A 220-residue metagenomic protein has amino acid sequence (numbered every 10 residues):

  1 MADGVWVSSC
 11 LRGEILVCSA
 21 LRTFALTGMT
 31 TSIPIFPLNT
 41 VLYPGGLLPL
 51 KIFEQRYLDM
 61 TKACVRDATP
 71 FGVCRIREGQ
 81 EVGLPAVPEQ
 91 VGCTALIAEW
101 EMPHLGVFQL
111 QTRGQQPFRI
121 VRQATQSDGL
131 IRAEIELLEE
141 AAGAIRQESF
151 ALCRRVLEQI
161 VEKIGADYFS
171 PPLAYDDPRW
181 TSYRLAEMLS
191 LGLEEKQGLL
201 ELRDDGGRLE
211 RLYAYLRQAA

Functional and structural regions predicted by a protein language model:
M1-V5, S9-G28: Short, low-complexity, charge-dense intrinsically disordered segments
A25-A220: N-terminal low-complexity, acidic/polar interaction/targeting segments
